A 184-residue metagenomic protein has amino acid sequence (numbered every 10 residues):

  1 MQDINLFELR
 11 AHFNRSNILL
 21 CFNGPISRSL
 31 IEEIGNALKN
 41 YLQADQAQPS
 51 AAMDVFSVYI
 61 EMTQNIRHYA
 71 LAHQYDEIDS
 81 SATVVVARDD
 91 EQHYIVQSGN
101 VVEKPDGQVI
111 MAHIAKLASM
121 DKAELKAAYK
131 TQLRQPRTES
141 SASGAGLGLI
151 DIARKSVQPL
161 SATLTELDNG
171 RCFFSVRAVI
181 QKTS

Functional and structural regions predicted by a protein language model:
Q2-D3, F7-L20, S29, E33 (+1 more regions): Conserved beta-strand-loop-beta-strand hairpin that lines the nucleotide-binding pocket of ATP/GTP-utilizing enzymes
F22-G24: An anionic oxygen-ligand recognition environment, strongly enriched in 2H phosphoesterase
I26-N40: N-terminal ordered "arm"
N36-I60, R137-A142: Conserved short strand/loop->alpha-helix "switch" segment adjacent to the catalytic nucleotide/phosphoryl-transfer site
E61-N65: Conserved polar catalytic motif of the HATPase_c/GHKL fold
